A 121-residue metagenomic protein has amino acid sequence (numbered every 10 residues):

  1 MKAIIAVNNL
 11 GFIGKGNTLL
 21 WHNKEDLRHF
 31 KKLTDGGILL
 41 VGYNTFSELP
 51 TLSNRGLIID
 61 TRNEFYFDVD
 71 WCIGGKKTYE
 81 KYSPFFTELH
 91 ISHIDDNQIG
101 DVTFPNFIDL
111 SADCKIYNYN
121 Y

Functional and structural regions predicted by a protein language model:
M1-Y121: Enzymes that bind and transform nitrogen-containing heteroaromatic metabolites
